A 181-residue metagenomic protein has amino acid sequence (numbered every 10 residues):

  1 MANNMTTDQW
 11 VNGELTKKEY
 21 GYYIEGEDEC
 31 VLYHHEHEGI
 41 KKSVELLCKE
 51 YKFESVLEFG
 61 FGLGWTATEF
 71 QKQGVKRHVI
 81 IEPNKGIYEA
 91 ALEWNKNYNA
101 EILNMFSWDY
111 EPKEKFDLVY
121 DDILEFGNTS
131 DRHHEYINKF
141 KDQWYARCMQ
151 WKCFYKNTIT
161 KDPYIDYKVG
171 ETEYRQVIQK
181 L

Functional and structural regions predicted by a protein language model:
N3-Y51: Class I SAM-dependent methyltransferase Rossmann-like catalytic core, especially the SAM/SAH-binding loop
Y51-G62: Conserved class I S-adenosyl-L-methionine
E54, K76, D117: Conserved acidic residues
L63-V75: Conserved SAM-binding loop of SAM-dependent methyltransferases across substrates and taxa, primarily the Class I
R77-E82: Conserved SAM-binding motif I beta-strand of class I
P83-K113: S-adenosyl-L-methionine
I87, W94, P112, E125-L181: C-terminal substrate-binding/active-site "lid" region of AdoMet-derived donor-dependent transferases
Y110-V119, I123: A short acidic, Gly/Pro-enriched loop at the edge of an enzyme's catalytic core that lines a small-molecule cofactor
